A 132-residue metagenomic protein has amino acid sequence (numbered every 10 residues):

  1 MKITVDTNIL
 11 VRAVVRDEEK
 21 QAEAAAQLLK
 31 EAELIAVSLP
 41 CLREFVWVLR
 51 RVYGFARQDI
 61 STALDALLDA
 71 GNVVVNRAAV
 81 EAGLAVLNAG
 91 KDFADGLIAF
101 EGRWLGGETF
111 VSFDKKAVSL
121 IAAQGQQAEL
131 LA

Functional and structural regions predicted by a protein language model:
M1-I3, F100-A132: Acidic, PIN/NYN-like endoribonuclease modules and their adjacent C-terminal/linker elements
M1-V37, V52-D59, Q124-A132: Short, well-structured N-terminal submotif of metal-dependent ribonuclease cores
T7, D95-G96: Conserved glycosyltransferase catalytic-site signature
S38, A94-D95, F113: Replace "coordinates the UDP/GDP/TDP-sugar" with "coordinates nucleotide-activated sugar donors
L39, S61-A89: Acidic catalytic patch
C41, A79, L97-I98, K116-A117: Alpha-helix capping/helix-boundary segments
E44-G71, Q126: Active-site-proximal, substrate-binding regions of enzyme catalytic domains and RNA-binding/basic surfaces
